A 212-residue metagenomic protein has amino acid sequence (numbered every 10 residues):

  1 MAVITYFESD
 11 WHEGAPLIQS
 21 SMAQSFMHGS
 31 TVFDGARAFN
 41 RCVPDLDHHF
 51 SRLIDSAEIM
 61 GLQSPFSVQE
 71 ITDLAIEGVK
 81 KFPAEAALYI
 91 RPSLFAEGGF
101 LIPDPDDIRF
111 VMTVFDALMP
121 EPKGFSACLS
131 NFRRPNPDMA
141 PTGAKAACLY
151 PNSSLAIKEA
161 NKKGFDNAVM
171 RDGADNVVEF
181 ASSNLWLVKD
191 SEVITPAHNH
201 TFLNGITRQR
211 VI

Functional and structural regions predicted by a protein language model:
M1-E77, F95, P103-I212: Helix-start/capping segments and mature chain N-termini
A75, A84-L94: Ordered, amphipathic secondary-structure segments that act as subunit-interaction surfaces in large macromolecular
